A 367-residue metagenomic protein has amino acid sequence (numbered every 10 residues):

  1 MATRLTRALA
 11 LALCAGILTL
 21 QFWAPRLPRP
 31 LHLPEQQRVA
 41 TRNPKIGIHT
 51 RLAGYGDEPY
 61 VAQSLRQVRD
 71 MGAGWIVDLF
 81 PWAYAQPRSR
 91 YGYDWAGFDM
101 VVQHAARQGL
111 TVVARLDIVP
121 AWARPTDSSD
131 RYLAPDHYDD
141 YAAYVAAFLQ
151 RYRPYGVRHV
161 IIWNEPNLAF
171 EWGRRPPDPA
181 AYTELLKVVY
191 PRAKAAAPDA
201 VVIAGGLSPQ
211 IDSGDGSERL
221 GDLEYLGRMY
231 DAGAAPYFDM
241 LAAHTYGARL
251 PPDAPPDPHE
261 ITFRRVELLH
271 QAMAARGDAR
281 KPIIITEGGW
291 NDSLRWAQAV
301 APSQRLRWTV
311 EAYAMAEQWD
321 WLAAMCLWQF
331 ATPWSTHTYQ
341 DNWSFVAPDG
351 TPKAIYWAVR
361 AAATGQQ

Functional and structural regions predicted by a protein language model:
A10-V39, A53, V113, A123 (+5 more regions): Aromatic-rich peripheral "rim/lid" segments of glycoside hydrolase catalytic domains that contact and position glycan
L20-G74, L79: Boundary/entry segment of secreted carbohydrate-active catalytic domains
N43, Y138, A142, P177-L306 (+4 more regions): Noncatalytic carbohydrate-binding groove/subsite architecture in carbohydrate-active enzymes
P44-T50, I76-D78, V112-L116, V160-I162 (+4 more regions): Hydrophobic faces of well-ordered beta-strands that scaffold small-molecule active sites in alpha/beta enzyme cores
I46-Y60, D127-P135, S217-R219: Acidic/histidine-rich helix-loop elements that form or flank divalent-metal/phosphate-binding sites at the catalytic
G54-Y60, Y84-P87, P251: Short, solvent-exposed loop/turn elements at domain surfaces
M71-G216, A248, A279, W290-N291 (+1 more regions): Substrate-binding cleft and catalytic face of glycoside hydrolase catalytic domains, especially the flexible beta-alpha
G72, A146, Q150-R158, Y225-M240 (+1 more regions): Structural recognition of alpha->loop->beta junctions
